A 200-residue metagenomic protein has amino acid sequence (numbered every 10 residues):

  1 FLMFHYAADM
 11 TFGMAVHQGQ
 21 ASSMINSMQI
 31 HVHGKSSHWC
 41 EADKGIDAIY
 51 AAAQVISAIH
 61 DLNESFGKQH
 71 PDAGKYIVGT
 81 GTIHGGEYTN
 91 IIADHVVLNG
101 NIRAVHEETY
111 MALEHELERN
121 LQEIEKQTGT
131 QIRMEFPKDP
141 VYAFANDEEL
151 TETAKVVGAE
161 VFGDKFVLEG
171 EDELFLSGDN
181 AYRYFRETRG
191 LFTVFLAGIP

Functional and structural regions predicted by a protein language model:
F1-L2, I77, F166, G190-F192: Structural motif
F1-N146, F175-L176: Midchain, well-structured core segments that form catalytic/ion-binding scaffolds
Q127, E160-V161, E187: Alpha-helix C-cap/termination motif
I132-M134, A159-F175: C-terminal helix-coil-helix/basic helical segment that borders enzyme active sites and/or dimer interfaces and provides
F144-E160: Short, low-order "capping/linker" segments at domain edges
V167-P200: Zn-dependent metallopeptidase/amidohydrolase metal-coordination segment
